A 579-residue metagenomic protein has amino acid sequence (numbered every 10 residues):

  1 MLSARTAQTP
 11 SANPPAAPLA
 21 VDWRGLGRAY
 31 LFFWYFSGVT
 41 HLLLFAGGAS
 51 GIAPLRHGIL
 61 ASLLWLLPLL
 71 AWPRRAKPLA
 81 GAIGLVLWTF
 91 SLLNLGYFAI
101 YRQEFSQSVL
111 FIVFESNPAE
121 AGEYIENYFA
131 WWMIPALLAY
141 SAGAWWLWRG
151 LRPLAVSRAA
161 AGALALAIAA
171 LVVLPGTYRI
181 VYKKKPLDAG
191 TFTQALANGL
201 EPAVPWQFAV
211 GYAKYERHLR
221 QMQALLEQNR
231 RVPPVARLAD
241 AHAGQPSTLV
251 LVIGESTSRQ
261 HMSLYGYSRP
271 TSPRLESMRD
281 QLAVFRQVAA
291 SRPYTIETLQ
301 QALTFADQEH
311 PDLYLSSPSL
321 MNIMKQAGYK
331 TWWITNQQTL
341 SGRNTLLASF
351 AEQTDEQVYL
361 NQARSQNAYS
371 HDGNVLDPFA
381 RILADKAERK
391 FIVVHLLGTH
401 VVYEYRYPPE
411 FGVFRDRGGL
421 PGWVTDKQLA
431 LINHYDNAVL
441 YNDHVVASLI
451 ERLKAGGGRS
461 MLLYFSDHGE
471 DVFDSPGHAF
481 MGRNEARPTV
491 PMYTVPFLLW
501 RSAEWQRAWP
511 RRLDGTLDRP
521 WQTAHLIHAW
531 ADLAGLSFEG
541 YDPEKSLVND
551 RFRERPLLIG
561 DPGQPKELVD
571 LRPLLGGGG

Functional and structural regions predicted by a protein language model:
L2-G199: Transmembrane and membrane-interface helices of multi-pass, inner-membrane envelope-modifying transferases
L2-R5, P10, P14-F33, G47-G51 (+9 more regions): Membrane-interface soluble catalytic domains
L66, W206, R237, D377-A380 (+1 more regions): A long, amphipathic alpha-helix that forms part of the scaffold/cap immediately adjacent to metal-dependent active
L92-L95, A99, E309, A327 (+4 more regions): Phosphate/oxyanion-binding loops and surfaces in catalytic or ligand/nucleic-acid-binding neighborhoods
T177-L251, S256-G422, T494, T523-R553: Active-site-proximal alpha/beta segments of enzymes that process anionic O-linked groups
V250, A438-G482, W530-A531: Metal-dependent active-site segment of extracytoplasmic phospho-/sulfohydrolases and closely related
G266-P270, G458-R459, L463-W505: Histidine-centered active-site microenvironments of extracellular/periplasmic hydrolases and transferases
Q301, Y359-L360, P421-L431, Q506-R512: Short glycine/proline-rich turn/loop motifs
